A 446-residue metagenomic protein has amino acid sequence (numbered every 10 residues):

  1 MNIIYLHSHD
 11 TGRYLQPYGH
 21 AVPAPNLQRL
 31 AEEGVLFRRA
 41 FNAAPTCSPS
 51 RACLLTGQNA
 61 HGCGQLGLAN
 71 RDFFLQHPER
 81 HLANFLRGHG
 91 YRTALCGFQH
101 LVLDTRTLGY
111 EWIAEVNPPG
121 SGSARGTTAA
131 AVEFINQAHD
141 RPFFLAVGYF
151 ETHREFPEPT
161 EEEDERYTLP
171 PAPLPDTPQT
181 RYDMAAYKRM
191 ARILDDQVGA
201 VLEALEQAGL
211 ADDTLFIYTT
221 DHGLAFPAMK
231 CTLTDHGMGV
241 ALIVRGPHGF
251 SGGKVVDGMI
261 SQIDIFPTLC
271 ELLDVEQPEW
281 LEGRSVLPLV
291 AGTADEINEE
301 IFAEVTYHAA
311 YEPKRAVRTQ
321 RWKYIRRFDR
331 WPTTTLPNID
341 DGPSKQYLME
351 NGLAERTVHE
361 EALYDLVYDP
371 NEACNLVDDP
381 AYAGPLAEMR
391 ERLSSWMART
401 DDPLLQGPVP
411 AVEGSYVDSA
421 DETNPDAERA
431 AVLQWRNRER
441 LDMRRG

Functional and structural regions predicted by a protein language model:
M1-E355, H359-A362, P370-E391, L405-P408 (+1 more regions): Formylglycine-dependent sulfatase
V367: C-terminal helical cap and adjacent loop that interface with cofactors, partners, or active-site loops
M389, W396-P403: Catalytic domains of carbohydrate-active enzymes that cleave complex glycans
P403-S415: Mature extracytoplasmic/periplasmic domains
